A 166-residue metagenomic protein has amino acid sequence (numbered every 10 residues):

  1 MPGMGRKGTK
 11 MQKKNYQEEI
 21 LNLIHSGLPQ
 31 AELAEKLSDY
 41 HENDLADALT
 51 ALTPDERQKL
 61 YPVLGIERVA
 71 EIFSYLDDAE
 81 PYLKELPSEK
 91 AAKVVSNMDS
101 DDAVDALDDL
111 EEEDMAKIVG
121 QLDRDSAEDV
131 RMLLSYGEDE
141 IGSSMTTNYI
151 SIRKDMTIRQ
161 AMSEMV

Functional and structural regions predicted by a protein language model:
P2-V166: Hydrophobic packing positions in regular secondary-structure scaffolds
